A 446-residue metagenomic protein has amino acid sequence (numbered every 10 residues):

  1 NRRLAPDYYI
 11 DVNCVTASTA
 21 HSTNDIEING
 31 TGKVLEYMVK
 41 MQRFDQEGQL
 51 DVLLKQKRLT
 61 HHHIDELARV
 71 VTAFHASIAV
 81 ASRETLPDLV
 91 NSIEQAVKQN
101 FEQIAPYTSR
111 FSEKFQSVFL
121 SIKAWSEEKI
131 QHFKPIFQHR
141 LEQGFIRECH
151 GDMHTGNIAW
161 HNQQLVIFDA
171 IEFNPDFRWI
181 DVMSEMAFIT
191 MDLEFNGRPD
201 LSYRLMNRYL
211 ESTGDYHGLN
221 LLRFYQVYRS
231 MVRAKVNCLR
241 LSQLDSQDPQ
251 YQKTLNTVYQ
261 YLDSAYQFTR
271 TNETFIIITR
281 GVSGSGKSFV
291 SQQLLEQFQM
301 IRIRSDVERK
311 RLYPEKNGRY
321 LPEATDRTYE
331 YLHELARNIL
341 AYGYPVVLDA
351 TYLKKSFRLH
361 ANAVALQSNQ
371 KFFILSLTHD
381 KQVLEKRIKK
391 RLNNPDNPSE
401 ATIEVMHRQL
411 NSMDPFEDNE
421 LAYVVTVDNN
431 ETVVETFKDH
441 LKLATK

Functional and structural regions predicted by a protein language model:
N1-H150, T155-V232: Conserved ATP-binding subdomain of kinase catalytic cores across diverse folds
Y203-T269: Helix-rich C-terminal or lid/interface subdomains of diverse kinases
I277-T279: Hydrophobic anchor at the beta1->P-loop junction of P-loop NTPases
K287: Conserved lysine of the Walker
V290, L294: Hydrophobic positions on the alpha1 helix immediately C-terminal to the Walker A/P-loop
L295-Y344: Conserved substrate/cofactor phosphate-moiety recognition/catalytic segment in nucleotide-dependent phosphotransferases
Y313-P314, G318-P322, D326, Q367-F416: A glycine- and Lys/Arg-enriched "phosphate-lid" helix/loop adjacent to the NTP-binding pocket of small-molecule kinases
N393-L441, K446: Small-molecule kinase domains that catalyze NTP-dependent phosphoryl transfer to phosphate-bearing small molecules
